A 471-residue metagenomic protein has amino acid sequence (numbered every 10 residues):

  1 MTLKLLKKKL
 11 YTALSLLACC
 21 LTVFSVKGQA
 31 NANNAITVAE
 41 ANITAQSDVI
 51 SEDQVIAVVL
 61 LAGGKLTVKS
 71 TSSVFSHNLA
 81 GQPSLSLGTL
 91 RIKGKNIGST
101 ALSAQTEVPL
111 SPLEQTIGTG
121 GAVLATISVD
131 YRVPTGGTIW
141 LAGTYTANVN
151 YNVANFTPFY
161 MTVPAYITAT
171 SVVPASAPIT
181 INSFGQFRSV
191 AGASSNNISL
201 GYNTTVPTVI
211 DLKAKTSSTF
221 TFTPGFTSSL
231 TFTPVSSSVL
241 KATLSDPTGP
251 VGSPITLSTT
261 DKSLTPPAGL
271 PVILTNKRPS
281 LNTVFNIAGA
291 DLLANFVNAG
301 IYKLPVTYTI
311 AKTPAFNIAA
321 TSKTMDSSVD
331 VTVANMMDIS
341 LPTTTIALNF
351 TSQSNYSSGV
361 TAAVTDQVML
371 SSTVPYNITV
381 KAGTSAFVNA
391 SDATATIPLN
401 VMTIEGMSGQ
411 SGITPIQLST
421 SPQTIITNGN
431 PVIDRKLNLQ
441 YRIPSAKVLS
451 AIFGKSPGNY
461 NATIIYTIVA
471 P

Functional and structural regions predicted by a protein language model:
M1-T2, C20: Helix-centric, low-specificity signal for extended rod-like, repetitive segments
T2-L14: Bacterial N-terminal signal peptides that target proteins for export
L5-K7, S25, T89, N276 (+1 more regions): Intrinsically disordered, low-complexity sequence elements enriched in Ser/Thr/Gly/Pro
L14-T22: Bacterial N-terminal signal peptides
V26-S84, E114-V239, P271, P279-L399 (+2 more regions): N-terminal small/polar-rich segments of proteins
N78-V108, G225-S263, N389-I416: A surface/secretory-pathway sequence property marking extracellular, secreted, or lumenal proteins enriched
I97-A125, P250-S280, G412-K436: Extracellular adhesion/glycan-binding regions together with long Ser/Thr- and acidic-residue-rich low-complexity tracts
